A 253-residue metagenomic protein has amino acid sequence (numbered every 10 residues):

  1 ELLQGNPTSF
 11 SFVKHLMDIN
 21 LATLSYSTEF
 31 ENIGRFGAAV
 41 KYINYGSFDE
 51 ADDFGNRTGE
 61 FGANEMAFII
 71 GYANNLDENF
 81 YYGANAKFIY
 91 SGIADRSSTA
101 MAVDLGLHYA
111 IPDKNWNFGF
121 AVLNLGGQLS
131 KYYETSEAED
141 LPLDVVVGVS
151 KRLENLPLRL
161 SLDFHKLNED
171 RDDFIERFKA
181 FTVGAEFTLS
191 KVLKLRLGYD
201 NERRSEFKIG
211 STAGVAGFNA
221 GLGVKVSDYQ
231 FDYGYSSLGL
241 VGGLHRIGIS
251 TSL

Functional and structural regions predicted by a protein language model:
E1-L253: Subset of outer-membrane beta-barrel
